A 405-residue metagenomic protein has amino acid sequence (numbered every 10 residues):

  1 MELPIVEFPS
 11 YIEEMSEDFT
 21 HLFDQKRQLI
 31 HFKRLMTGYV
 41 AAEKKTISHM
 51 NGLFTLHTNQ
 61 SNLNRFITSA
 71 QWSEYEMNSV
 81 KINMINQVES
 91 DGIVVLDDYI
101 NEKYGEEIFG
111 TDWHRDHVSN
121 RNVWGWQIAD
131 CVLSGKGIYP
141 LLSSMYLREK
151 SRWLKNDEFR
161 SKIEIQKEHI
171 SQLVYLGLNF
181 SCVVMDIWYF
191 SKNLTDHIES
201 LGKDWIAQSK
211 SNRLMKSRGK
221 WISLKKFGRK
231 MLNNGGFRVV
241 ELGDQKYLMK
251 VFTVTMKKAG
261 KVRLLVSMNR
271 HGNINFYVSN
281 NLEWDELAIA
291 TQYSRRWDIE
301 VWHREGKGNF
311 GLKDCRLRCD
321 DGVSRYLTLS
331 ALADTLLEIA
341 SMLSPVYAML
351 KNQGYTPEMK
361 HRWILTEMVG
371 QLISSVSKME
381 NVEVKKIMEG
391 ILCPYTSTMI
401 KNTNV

Functional and structural regions predicted by a protein language model:
M1-E76: Gly/serine-rich nucleotide phosphate-binding loop at the start of the catalytic core of nucleotide/ADP-ribose-handling
M1-I30, Y39, I138, L142-M145 (+6 more regions): A short, flexible helix-boundary coil/loop motif
R34-Y39, G272-W297: Extended, non-catalytic structural segments that build the interaction scaffolds of large macromolecular assemblies
M36, R65-I138, S144, K246-K250: Active-site-proximal, Lys/Arg-enriched surface segment that forms a nucleic-acid-binding/basic interface patch
M50-N51, S90-Y104, C131, C182-F190 (+4 more regions): Short, conserved catalytic/metal-binding motifs centered on acidic residues
L53, S61-R65, H117-F180, V262-F276: Electropositive, glycine- and tryptophan-enriched low-complexity nucleic-acid-binding patches
I100, D285-L317: Short amphipathic alpha-helical "interface-anchor" segments enriched in bulky aromatics
W153-W221: Domain-level cores of phosphate- or acyl-group-handling catalytic modules
